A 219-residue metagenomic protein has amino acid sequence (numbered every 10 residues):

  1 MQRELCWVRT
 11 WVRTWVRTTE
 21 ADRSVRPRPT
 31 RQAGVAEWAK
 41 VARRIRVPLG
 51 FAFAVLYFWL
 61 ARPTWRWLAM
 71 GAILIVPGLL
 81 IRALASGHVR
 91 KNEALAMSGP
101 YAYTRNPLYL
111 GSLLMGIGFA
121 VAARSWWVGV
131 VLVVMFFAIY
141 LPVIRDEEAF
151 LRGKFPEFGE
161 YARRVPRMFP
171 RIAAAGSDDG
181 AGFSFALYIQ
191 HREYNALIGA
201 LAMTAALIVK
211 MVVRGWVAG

Functional and structural regions predicted by a protein language model:
Q2-W7, W11-S98, L113-G219: Membrane-anchoring alpha-helices and their flanking helix-loop junctions
G99-Y101, N106-S112: Glycine-rich acyl-CoA binding loop
